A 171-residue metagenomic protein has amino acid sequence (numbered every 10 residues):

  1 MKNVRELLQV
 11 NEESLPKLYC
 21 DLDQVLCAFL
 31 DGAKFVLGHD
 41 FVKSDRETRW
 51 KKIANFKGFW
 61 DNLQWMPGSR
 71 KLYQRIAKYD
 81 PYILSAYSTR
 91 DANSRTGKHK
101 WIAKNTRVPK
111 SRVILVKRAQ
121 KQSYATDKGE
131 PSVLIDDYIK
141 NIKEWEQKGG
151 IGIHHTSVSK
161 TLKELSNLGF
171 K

Functional and structural regions predicted by a protein language model:
M1-P16, V25-C27, W65, K71 (+2 more regions): Charge-dense, intrinsically disordered terminal/linker segments
N11-K57, Q147, S157: Active-site neighborhood of HAD-like aspartate-dependent phosphohydrolases
K17, V113-I142: Conserved Lys-Pro-Asp/Glu-containing loop-to-beta segment of HAD-superfamily phosphomonoesterases, centered on
C27-L30, F35, P81, R90-S94 (+3 more regions): Short catalytic/ligand-binding loop motif for oxyanion handling, primarily in non-cytosolic enzymes, centered on
S44-D45, A54-I83, D91-T96: Short, acidic loop-to-helix structural element flanking the phosphoryl-transfer center in phosphate-processing enzymes
A77, P109, Q147-G149: Short, structured coil segments at secondary-structure junctions
Y82-R95, H99, A103-S123: A short, structured active-site edge motif that brings together acidic residues
E130-N167: Acidic, Mg2+-coordinating phosphoryl-transfer loop and its flanking beta/alpha structural elements, shared across
